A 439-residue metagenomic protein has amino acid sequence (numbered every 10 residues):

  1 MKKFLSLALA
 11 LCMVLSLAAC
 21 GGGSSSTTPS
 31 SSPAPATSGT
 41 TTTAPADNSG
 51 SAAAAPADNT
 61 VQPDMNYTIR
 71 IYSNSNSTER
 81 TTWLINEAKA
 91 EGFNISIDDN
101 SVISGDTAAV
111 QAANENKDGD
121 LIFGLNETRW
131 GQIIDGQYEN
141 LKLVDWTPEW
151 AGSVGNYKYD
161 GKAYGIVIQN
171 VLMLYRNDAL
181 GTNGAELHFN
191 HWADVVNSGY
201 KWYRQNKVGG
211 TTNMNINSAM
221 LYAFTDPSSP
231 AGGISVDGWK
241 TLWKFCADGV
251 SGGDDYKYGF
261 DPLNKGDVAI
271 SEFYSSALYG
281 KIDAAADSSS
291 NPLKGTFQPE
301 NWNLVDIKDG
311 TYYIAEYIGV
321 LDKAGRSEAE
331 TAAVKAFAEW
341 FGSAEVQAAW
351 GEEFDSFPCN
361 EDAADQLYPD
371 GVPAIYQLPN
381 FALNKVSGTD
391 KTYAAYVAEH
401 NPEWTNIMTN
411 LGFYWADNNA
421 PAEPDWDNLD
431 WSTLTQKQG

Functional and structural regions predicted by a protein language model:
L15-A19: C-terminal motif of bacterial Sec signal peptides marking the signal peptidase cleavage site
G21-S24: Bacterial signal peptide processing site
A55-P63, N126-L174, G181-D194: Hinge/lid segment of periplasmic solute-binding proteins
N59-G131: Early extracytoplasmic/lumenal segment of secretory-pathway proteins
P148, G152, Q169, K240-C246 (+1 more regions): Periplasmic-binding protein-like
D226-W302: Ligand-binding pocket segment of bilobal, Venus flytrap-like solute-binding proteins
E316-T392: Mature extracytoplasmic/periplasmic domains
L383-G439: Conserved C-terminal helix/tail region of periplasmic/extracytoplasmic solute-binding proteins
